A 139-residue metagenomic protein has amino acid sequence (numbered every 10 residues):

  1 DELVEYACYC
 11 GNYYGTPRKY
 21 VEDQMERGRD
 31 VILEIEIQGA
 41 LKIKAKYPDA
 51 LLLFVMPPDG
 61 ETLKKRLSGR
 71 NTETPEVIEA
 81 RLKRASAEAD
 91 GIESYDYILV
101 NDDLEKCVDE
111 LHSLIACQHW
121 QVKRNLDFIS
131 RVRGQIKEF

Functional and structural regions predicted by a protein language model:
D1, K44-Y47, R66-L67, D96 (+1 more regions): Short, flexible helix/strand-to-coil boundary loops that buttress conserved ligand/catalytic motifs in alpha/beta
D1-V31, I37-L41: ATP-dependent small-molecule kinase phosphotransfer cores that center on conserved nucleotide phosphate-binding segments
D1-V4, R66-E73, L114-C117: Conserved AAA+ ATPase "sensor/coupling" helix adjacent to the nucleotide-binding pocket
D23-E26, K44-P48, D90-I92: Conserved catalytic network of the ASCE P-loop NTPase/AAA+ motor domain
V31-E36, A45-G69, V100-N101: Conserved phosphate-donor/acceptor-positioning beta-strand/loop module used by diverse small-molecule
A50, G60-T62, S68-D90, E105-K106: Ras-like small GTPase catalytic G-domain
T72, D90-F139: NTP-dependent small-molecule kinase module
